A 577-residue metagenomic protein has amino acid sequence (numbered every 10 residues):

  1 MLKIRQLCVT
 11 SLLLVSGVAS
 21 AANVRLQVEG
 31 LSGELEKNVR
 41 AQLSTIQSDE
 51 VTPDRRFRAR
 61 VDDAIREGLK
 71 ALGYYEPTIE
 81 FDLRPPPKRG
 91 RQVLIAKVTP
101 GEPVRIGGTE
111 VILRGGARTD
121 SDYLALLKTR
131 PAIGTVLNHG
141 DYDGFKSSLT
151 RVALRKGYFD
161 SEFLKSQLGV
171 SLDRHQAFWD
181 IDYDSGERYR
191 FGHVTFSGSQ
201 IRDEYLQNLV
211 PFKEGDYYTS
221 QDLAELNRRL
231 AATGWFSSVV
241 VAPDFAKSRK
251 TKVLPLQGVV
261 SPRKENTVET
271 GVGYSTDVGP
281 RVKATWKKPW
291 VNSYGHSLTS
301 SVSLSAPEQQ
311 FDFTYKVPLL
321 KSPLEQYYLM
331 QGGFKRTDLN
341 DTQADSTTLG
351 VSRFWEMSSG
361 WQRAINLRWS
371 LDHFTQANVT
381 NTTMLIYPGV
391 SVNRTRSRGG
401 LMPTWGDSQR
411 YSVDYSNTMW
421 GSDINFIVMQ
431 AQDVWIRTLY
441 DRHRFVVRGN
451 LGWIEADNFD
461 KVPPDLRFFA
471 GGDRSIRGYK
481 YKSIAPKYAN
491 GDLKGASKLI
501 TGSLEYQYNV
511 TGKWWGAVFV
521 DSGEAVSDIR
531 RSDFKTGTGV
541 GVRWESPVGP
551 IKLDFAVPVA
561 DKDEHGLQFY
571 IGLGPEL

Functional and structural regions predicted by a protein language model:
M1-S11: Bacterial N-terminal signal peptides that target proteins for export
S16-V18: N-terminal signal peptide c-region/cleavage motif recognized by signal peptidases
A21-E34, A41-T276, T285, T299-V317 (+1 more regions): Periplasmic polypeptide-binding modules associated with outer-membrane biogenesis and secretion
Y74, K335-A344, S416-N425, V559-A560: Outer-membrane beta-barrel proteins
L113, F196-Q200, T276, D345-G350 (+5 more regions): Flexible, surface-exposed loop regions and adjacent strand-edge segments of Gram-negative outer-membrane beta-barrel
G116-R118, D122, T219-R410, R437 (+4 more regions): Gram-negative/organellar outer-membrane beta-barrel architecture
A232, H373-N381, L385-V510, V518-S522 (+2 more regions): C-terminal outer-membrane beta-barrel translocator/porin domains of Gram-negative envelope proteins and their
G523-S527, R531-K552, V559-D563, F569: C-terminal structured "cap/appendage" subdomains that terminate the fold
